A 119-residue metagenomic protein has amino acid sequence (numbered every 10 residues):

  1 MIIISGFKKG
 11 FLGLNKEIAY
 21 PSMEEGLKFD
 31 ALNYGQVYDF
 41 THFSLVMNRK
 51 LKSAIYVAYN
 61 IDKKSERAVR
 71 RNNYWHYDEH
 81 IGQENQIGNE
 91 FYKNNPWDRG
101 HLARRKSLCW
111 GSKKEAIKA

Functional and structural regions predicted by a protein language model:
M1-A119: Domain-level detector for secreted/extracellular nuclease and nuclease-toxin modules, and for the ENPP-like C-terminal
